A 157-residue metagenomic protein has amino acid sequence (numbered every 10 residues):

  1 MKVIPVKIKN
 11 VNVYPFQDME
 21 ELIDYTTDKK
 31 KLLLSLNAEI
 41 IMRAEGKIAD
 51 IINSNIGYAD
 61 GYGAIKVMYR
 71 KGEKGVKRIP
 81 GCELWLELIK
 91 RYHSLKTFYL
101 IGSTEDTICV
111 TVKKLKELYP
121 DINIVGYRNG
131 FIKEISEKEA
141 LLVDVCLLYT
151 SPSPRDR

Functional and structural regions predicted by a protein language model:
M1-K77, C82-E83: N-terminal nucleotide/polyanion-binding subdomain common to many enzyme families
T27, K90-H93, L147: Residue-level signal for alpha-helix termini/capping positions
E39-I40, A59, T104-T107, R155: Gly/Ser/Thr-rich loops at beta-strand to alpha-helix junctions that form or flank small-molecule/cofactor-binding
I65-A140: Conserved beta-alpha
A140-L147: Short, well-structured alpha-helical segments in soluble
Y149-R157: Single conserved hydrophobic/aromatic residue that forms the stacking wall/gate of nucleotide- or nucleobase-binding
